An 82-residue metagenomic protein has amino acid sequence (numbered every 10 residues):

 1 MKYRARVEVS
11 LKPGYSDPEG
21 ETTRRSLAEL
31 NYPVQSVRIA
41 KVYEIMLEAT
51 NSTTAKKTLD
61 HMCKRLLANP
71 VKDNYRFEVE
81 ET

Functional and structural regions predicted by a protein language model:
M1-T82: Long, contiguous binding/interaction regions
